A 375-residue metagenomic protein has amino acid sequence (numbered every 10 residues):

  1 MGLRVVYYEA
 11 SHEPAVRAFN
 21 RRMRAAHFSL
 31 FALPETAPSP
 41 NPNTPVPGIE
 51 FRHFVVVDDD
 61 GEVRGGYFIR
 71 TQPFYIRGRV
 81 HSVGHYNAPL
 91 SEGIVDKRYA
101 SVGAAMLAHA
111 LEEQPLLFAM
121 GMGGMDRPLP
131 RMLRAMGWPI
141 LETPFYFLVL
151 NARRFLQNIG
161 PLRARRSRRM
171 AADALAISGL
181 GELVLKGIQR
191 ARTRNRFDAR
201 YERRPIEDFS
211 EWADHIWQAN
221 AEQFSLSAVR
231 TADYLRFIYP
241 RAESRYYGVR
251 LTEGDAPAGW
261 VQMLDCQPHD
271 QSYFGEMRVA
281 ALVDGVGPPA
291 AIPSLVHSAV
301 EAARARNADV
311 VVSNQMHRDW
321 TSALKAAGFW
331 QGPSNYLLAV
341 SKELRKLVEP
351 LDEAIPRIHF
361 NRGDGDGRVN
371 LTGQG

Functional and structural regions predicted by a protein language model:
M1, E62, R79, R194-A199 (+4 more regions): A generic structural signal for short, non-catalytic loop/turn and secondary-structure boundary residues
M1-V57, H85, P161-D233, V279-A280 (+1 more regions): Short amphipathic alpha-helix that is part of the acyltransferase structural core
Y7-M120, T143-L150, E253-P289, Q331-G332: Conserved donor-binding loop and adjoining core beta-sheet/short helix segment in diverse acyl/aminoacyl transferases
N20-R24, M106-Q114, L133, I216 (+5 more regions): Hydrophobic, Leu/Ile/Phe/Ala-enriched alpha-helical segments that form helix-helix packing faces
E35-P38, R52, T71, L117-K186 (+3 more regions): Active-site/acyl-donor-binding loops of N-acyltransferases
A105, D233, S294-H297: Short, contiguous clusters of charged residues that form electrostatic/catalytic patches at enzyme active sites, used
S210-D265: Non-catalytic interaction/regulatory modules that flank or connect domains
